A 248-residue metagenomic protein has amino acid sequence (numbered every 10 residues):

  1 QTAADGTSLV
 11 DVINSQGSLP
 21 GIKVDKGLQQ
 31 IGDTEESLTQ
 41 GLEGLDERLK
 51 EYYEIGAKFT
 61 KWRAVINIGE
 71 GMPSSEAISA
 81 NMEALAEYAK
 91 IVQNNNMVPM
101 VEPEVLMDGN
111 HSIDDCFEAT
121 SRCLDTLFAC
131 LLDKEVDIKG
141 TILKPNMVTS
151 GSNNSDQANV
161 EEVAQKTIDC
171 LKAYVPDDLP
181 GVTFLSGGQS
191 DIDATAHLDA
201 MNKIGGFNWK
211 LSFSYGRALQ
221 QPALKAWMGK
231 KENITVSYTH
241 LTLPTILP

Functional and structural regions predicted by a protein language model:
Q1, D33, A64-E76, M107-H111: Glycine-rich, proline-tolerant flexible connector loops at the mouths of alpha/beta enzymes
Q1-E35, L42: Glycine-rich, positively charged N-terminal anion/phosphate-binding segment
E36-R48, S75-E87: Glycine-rich anion/phosphate-binding loops
E47-I55, F59, Y88, N94-V98 (+2 more regions): Alpha/beta enzyme core
W62, V101, L143, G216: Conserved, mostly hydrophobic/aromatic
S75-E83, S112-T126, N154-K166, A196-K203: Short, electropositive alpha-helical surface patch
M147-Y238: Catalytic-face loop-and-helix region of soluble metabolic enzyme cores
T239-T245: Conserved small/polar residues in nucleotide/adenosyl-binding loops
